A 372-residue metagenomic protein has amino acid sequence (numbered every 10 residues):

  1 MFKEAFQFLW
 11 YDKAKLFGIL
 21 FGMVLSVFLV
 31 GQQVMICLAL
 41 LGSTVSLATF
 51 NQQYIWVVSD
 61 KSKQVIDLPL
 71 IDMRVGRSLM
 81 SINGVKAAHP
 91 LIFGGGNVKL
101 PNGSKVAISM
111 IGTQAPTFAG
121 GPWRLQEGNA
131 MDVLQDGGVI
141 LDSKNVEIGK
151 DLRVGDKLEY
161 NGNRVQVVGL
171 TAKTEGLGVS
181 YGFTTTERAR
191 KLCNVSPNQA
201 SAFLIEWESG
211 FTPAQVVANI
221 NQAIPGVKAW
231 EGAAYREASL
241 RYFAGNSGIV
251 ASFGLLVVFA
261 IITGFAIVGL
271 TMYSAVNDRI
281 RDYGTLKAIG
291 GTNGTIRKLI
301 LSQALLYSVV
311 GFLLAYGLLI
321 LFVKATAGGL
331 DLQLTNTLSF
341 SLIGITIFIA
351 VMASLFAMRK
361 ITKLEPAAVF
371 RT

Functional and structural regions predicted by a protein language model:
M1-V30, L41, S46, L240 (+2 more regions): N-terminal Sec/SRP start-transfer signal
L9, V276, T285-G294, L364: Short helix-to-coil transition segments within interhelical loops that connect adjacent transmembrane helices
V24, F28-I108, N129, Q215-Q222 (+1 more regions): Hydrophobic, regular-secondary-structure patches
L40, V216-A266, S274-R279, G294: Peri-transmembrane interface segments
I55-W56, V146, L170-K173, P197-K228 (+1 more regions): A short beta-strand structural signal in non-transmembrane regions
L91-G94, G103-P116, R124-R188: Hydrophobic secondary-structure segments that place a key small or acidic residue at a functional site
A260, R281-T326, S341, I349: Transmembrane alpha-helical interface segments in multi-pass membrane proteins
L338-T372: C-terminal membrane-exit region of the final transmembrane helix in multipass inner-membrane proteins
